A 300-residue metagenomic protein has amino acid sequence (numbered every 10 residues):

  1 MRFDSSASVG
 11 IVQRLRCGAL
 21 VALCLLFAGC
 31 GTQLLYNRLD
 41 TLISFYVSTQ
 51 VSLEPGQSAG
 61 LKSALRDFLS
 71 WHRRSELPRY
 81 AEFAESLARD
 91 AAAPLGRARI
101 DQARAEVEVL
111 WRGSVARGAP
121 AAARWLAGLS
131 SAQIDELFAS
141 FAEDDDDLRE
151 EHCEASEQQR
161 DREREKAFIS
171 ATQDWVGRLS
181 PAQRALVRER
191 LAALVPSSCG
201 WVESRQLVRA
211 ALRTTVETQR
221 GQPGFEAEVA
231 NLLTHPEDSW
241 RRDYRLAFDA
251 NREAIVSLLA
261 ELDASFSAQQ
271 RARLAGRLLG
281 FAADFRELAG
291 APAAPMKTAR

Functional and structural regions predicted by a protein language model:
R2-A19: Bacterial N-terminal signal peptides that target proteins for export
L26-G29: C-terminal motif of bacterial Sec signal peptides marking the signal peptidase cleavage site
G31-Q33: Bacterial signal peptide processing site
L35, S44-F45, V202-R300: A cross-kingdom marker for long, charged
N37-L61, D67, F83: Post-signal peptide N-terminal segment of mature Sec-exported envelope proteins
V47, L61, G118-L129, L137 (+4 more regions): Short, structured motif recognition centered on aromatic/hydrophobic residues
L77-P120, F138: Signal peptide-directed extracytoplasmic domains
A123-R241: Extended amphipathic alpha-helical interaction segments
